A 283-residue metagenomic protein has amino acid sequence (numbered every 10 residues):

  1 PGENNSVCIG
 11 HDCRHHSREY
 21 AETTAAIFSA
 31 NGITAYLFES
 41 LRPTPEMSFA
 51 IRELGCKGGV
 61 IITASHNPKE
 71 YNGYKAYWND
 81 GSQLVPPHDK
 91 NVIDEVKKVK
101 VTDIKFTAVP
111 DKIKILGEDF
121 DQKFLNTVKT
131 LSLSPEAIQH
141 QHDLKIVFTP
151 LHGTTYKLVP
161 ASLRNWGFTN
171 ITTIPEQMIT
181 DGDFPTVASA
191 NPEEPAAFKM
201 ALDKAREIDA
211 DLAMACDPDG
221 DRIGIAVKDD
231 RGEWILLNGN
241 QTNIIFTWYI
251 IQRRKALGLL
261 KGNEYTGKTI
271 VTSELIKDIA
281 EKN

Functional and structural regions predicted by a protein language model:
P1, N31, L54, E95-D103 (+9 more regions): Change "in soluble alpha/beta enzymes" to "in soluble alpha/beta proteins
G2-D12, K145-F148, E264-I270: Short glycine-rich phosphate-binding loop at a beta-alpha junction
E3-Y71, T169-G224: N-terminal small/polar loop signature for handling phosphorylated ligands or for N-terminal nucleophile
R18-T23, S48-R52, E70-A76, K105 (+5 more regions): Short acidic, glycine/serine/threonine-rich loops at helix termini
T23-N31, L54, K75-Q83, A161-T169 (+1 more regions): A glycine- and small-aliphatic-rich helix-loop capping segment at beta-alpha/alpha-beta transitions that lines
E39, K98-F120, D229-N283: Proline/glycine-rich low-complexity loops and linkers
V60, S65, N72-I93, I223-Q252: Glycine-rich phosphate-binding loop of actin/hexokinase-like ATP-binding domains
N72-A197, K204-A205: Gly/Ser/Thr-enriched, mixed-charge loops and adjacent short helices that form phosphate/oxyanion-binding elements
